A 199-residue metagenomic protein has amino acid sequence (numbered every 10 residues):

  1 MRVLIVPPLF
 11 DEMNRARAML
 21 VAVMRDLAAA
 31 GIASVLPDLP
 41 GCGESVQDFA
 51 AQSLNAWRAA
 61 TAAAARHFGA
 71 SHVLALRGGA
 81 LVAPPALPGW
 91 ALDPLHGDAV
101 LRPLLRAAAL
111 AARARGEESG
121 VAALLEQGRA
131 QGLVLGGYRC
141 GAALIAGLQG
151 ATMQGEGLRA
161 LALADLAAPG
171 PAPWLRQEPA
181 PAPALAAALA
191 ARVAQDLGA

Functional and structural regions predicted by a protein language model:
M1-L36: Short, surface-exposed "cap/lid" segments of acyl-processing enzymes
L9-M13, G79, G97-V100: Short acidic, S/G/P-rich loop/turn micro-motifs used as interaction or catalytic elements
F10, L39-E44: Alpha/beta-hydrolase active-site loop signature
A18-V21, L54-A63, A186-A191: Well-ordered, non-membrane alpha-helical segments in soluble/globular domains
P37, L74-G78, L92-P94: Short His-Asn-centered micro-motif
C42-F68: Catalytic nucleophile-loop/oxyanion-hole region of alpha/beta-hydrolase and closely related hydrolase-like folds
S71-L87: Glycine-rich nucleophile elbow surrounding the catalytic serine of serine-hydrolase chemistry
A86-A199: The alpha/beta-hydrolase serine catalytic core
